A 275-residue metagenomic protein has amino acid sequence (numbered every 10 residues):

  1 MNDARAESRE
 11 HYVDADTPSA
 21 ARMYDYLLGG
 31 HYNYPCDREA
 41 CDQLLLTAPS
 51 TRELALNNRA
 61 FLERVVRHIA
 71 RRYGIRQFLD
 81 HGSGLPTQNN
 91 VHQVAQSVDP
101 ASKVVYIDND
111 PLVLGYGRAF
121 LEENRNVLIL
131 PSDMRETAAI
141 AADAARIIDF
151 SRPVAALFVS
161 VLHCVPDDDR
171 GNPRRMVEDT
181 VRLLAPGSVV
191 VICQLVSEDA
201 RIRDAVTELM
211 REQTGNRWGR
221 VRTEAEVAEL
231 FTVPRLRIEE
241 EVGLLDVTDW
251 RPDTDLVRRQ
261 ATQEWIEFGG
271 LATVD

Functional and structural regions predicted by a protein language model:
M1-S132, T137-A138, A145-F150: Rossmann-like AdoMet
Y24, R235-T254: Conserved S-adenosyl-L-methionine
M134-R135, A144-R174, T180: A short SAM/SAH-binding and catalytic strip from SAM-dependent methyltransferases
A155-F158, M176-V177, L183-L195: Conserved beta-strand signature within the Rossmann-like core of class I S-adenosyl-L-methionine
R170, S197, R203-D204: Anion-recognition interface
R201-G215: Short, glycine-/aromatic-enriched active-site segment of Class I SAM-dependent methyltransferases
R217-G243: Short alpha-helix
R251-D275: Core SAM-dependent methyltransferase catalytic element
